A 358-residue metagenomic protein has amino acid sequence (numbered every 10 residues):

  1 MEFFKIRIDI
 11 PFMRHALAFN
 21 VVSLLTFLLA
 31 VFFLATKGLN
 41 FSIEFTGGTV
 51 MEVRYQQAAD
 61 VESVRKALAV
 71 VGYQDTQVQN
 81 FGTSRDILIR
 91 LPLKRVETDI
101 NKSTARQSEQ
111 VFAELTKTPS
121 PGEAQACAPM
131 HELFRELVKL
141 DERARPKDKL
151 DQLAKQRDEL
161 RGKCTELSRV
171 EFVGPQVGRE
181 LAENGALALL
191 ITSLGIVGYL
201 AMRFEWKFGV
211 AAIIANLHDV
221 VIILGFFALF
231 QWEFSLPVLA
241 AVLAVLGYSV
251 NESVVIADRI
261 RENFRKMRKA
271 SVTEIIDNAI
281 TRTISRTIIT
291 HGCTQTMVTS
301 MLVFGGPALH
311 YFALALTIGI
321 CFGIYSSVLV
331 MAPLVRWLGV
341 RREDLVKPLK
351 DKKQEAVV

Functional and structural regions predicted by a protein language model:
M1-V358: A structural signal for conserved, well-ordered secondary-structure elements that form binding/interaction cores
